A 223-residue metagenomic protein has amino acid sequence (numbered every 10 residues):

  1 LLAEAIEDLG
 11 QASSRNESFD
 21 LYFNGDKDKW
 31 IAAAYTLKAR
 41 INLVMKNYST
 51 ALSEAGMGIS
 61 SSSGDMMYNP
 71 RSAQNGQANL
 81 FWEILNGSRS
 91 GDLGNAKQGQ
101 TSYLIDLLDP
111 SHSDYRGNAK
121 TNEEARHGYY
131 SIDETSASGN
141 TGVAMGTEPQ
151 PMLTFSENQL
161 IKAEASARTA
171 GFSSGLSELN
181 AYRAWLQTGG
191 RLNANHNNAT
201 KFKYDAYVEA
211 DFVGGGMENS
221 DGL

Functional and structural regions predicted by a protein language model:
L1-L2, K27-A33, A55: All-alpha RGS (Regulator of G-protein Signaling) helical domain and cognate RGS-like helical scaffolds
L2, K46-Q159, E178-N180, W185-L223: Hydrophobic-face positions in mid-chain alpha helices that act as interaction patches
I6-K27: Flexible helix-coil transition and linker loops at the boundaries of alpha-helical arrays
F23-D26, W30, T147, T154: Structural signature of alpha-solenoid helical repeat junctions
A170-G175: A short, structured loop/turn motif at beta-sheet edges
